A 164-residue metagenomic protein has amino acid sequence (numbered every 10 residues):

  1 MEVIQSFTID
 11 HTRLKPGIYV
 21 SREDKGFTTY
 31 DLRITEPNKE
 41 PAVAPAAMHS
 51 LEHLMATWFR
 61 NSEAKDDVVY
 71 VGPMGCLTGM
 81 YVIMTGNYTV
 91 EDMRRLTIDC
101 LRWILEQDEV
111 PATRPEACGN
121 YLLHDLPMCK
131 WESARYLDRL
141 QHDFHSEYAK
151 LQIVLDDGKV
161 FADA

Functional and structural regions predicted by a protein language model:
M1-N38, I153-V154, V160-A164: Non-catalytic terminal extensions that flank enzyme cores
T12-P16, A56-K65: Conserved alpha/beta core surface patches that mediate binding of polyanionic ligands
F27-R60, Y70-V71: Active/ligand-binding-proximal structured segments within catalytic/core domains that scaffold catalytic residues
A42-S50, V68, Y81-Y88, D92: Short coil/turn segments at secondary-structure boundaries
H53-N61, R95-R102: A broad, structural surface signal
W58, P115-C118, H142, L155 (+1 more regions): A domain-level signal for the structural core that forms small-molecule/cofactor-binding pockets and catalytic centers
P73-H145: Active-site-adjacent, His/Asp/Glu-enriched structural segments that form or flank metal-binding and acid/base networks
